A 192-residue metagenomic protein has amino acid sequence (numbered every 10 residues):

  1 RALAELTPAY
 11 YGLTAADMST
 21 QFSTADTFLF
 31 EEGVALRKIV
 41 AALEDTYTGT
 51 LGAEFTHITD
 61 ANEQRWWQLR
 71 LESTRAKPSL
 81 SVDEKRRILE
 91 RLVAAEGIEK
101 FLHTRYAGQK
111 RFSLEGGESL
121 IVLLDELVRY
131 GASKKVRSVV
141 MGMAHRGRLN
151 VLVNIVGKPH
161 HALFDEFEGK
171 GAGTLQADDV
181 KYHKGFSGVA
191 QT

Functional and structural regions predicted by a protein language model:
R1-L120, V136, A172: Extended, charge-enriched "interface" segments that sit outside catalytic cores
V34, V40, V82, V93 (+6 more regions): Extended aliphatic helical segments
R87-E99, L120-S133, G173-Q191: Structured alpha-helical segments in the cores of large, soluble enzyme domains
F101-H161: Active-site pocket-lining segments that scaffold enzyme catalytic pockets across diverse folds
V140-T192: Cofactor-binding active-site loop characterized by glycine-rich and histidine/acidic residues
